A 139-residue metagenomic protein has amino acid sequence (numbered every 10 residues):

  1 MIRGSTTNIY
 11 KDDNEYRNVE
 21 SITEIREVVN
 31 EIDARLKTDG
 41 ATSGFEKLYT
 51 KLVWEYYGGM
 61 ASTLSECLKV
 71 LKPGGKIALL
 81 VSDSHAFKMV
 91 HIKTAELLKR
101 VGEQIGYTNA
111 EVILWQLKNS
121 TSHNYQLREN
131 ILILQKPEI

Functional and structural regions predicted by a protein language model:
M1-I139: S-adenosyl-L-methionine-dependent nucleic acid methyltransferase catalytic domains
